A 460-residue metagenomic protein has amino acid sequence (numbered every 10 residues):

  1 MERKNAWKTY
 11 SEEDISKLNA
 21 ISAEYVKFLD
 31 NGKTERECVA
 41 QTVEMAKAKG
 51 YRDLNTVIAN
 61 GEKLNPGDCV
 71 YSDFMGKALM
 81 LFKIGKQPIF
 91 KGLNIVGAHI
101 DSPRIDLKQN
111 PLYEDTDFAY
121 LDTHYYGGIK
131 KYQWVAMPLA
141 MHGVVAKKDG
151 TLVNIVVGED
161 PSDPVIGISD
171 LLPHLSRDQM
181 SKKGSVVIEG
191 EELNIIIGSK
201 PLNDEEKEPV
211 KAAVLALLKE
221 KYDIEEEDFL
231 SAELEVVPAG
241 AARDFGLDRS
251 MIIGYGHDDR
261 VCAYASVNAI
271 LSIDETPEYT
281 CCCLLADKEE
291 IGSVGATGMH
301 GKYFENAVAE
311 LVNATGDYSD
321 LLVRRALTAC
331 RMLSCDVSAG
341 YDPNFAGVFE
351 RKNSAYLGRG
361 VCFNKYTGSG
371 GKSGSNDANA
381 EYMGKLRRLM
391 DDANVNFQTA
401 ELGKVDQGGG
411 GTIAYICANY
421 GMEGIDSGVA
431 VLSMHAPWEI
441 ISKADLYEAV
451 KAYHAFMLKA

Functional and structural regions predicted by a protein language model:
M1-A460: N-terminal hydrophobic/helix-forming segments and targeting peptides
